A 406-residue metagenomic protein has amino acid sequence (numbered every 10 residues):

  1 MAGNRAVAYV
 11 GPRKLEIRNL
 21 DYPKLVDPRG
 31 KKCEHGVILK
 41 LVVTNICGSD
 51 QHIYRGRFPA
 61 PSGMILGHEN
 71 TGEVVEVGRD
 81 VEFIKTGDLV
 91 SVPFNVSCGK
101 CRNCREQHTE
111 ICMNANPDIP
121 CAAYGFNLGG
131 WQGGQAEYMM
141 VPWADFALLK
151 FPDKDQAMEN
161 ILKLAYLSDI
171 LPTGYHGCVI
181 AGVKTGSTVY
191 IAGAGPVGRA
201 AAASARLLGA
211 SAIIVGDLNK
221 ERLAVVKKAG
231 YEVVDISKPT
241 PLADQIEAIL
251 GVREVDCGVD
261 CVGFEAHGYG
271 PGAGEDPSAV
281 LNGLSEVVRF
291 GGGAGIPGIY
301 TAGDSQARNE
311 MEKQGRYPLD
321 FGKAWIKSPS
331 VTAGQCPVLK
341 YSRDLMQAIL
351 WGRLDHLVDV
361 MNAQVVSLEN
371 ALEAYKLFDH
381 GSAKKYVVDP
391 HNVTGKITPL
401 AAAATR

Functional and structural regions predicted by a protein language model:
A2, G30, E34-H35, P239 (+3 more regions): C-terminal hydrophobic helical "lid"/dimerization subdomain of Rossmann-like NAD(P)H-dependent oxidoreductases
P23-N45, Y54-R105, E110, W131-Q132 (+1 more regions): Glycine-rich beta-strand-centered segment in the early N-terminal region that forms part of a ligand/cofactor-binding
C98-V189: NAD(P)H dinucleotide-binding glycine-rich loop of Rossmann-like/cofactor-binding domains, especially the beta1-alpha1
I170, G193-P196: Glycine-rich Rossmann-fold phosphate-binding loop(s) that bind the pyrophosphate of adenine dinucleotide cofactors
A181-G182, A224-P329, G395-T398, T405-R406: Glycine-rich cofactor phosphate-binding loops and adjacent beta1-alpha1 units of small-molecule cofactor enzyme domains
R199, L223-A224: Short alpha-helix immediately C-terminal to the canonical SAM-binding loop
L207-A212: Conserved S-adenosyl-L-methionine
D217: Conserved acidic E/D residue at the C-terminus of a beta-strand in Rossmann-like folds
